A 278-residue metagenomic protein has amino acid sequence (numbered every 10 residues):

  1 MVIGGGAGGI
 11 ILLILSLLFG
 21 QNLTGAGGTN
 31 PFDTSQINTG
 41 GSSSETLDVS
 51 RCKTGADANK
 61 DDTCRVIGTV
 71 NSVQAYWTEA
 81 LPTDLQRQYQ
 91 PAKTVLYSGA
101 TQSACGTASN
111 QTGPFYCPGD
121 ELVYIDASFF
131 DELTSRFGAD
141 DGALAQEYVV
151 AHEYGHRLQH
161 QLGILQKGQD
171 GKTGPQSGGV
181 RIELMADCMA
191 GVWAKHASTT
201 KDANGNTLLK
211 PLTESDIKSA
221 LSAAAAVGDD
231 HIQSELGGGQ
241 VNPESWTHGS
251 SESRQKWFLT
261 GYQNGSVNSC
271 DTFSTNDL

Functional and structural regions predicted by a protein language model:
M1-R51: Long amphipathic alpha-helical segments used for membrane anchoring, targeting, substrate engagement, or oligomerization
I14, W77, I125, Y148-Q161 (+2 more regions): Active-site recognition of the HExxH zinc-binding catalytic motif
T24, G99-Y124: Catalytic zinc-binding patch centered on the HExxH motif and its immediate surroundings that defines zinc-dependent
C52-A75, P82-G106, T207-T213: Acidic helix-start/capping segments at beta-turn-to-alpha-helix junctions
G68-V70, Q74, A80-P82, M185-D230: Short helix/loop segments within enzyme catalytic domains that coordinate or immediately flank catalytic cofactors
D131-Y148, G174-V180: Short pre-active-site segment immediately N-terminal to the catalytic Zn-binding motif
H160-L184: Post-HEXXH active-site segment of zinc metalloproteases
G228-L278: Pan-zinc metallopeptidase signature
